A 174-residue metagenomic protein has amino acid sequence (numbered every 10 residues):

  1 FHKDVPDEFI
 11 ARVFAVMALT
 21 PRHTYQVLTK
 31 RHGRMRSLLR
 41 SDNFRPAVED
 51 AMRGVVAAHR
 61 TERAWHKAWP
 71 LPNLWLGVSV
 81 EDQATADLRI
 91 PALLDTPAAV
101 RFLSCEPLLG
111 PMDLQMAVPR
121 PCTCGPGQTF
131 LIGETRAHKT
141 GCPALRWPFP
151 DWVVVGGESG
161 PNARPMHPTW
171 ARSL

Functional and structural regions predicted by a protein language model:
F1-L174: Conserved AdoMet/S-adenosylmethionine-binding subsite of the radical SAM
